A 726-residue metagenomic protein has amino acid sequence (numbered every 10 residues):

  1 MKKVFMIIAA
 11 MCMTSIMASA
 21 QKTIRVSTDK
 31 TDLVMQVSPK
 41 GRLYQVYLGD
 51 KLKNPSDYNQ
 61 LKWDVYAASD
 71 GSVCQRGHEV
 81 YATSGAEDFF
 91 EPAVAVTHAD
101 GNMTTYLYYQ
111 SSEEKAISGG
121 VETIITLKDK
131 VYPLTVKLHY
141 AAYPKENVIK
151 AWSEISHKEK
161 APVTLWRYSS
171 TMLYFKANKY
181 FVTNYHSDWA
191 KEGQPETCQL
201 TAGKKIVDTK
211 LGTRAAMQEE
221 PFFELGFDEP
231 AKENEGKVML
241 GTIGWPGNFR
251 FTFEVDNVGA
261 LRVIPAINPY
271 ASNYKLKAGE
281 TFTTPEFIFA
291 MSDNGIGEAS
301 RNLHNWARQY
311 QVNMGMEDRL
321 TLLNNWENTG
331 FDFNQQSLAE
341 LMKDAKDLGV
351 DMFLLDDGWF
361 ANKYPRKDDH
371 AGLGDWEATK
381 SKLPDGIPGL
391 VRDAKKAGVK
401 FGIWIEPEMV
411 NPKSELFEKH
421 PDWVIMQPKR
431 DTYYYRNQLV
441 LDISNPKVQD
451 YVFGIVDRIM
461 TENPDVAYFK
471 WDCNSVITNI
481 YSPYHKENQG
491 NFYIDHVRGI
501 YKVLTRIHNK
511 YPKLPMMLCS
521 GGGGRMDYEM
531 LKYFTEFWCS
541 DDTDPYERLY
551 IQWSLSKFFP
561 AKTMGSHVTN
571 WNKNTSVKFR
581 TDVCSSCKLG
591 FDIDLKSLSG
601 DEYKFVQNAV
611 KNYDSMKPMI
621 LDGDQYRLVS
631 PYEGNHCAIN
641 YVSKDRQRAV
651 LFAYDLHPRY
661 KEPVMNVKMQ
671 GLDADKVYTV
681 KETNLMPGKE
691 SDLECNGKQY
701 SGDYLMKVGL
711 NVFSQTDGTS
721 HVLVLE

Functional and structural regions predicted by a protein language model:
M1-Q21: Bacterial Sec-dependent N-terminal signal peptides
K22-M35, R42-E254, Y270, V677-E694: Polysaccharide-binding surfaces and accessory modules of carbohydrate-active proteins
K30, F223-L225, E233, S630-D673: Carbohydrate-binding surface patches
K30, N102-Y108, Y274-D293, G718-E726: Short Pro-Gly-centered flexible turn/kink motifs
Q75-G77, G85-L107, P230, E235-N248 (+6 more regions): Glycine-rich, aromatic-flanked loop segments that form ligand/cofactor-binding clefts across common enzyme folds
M314-G454, N463, A467-Y468: Aromatic-lined carbohydrate-binding/catalytic grooves of carbohydrate-active enzymes
P384-G386, E418-H420, V424-K578, K588-I593 (+1 more regions): Active-site neighborhood of glycoside hydrolase catalytic domains
H657-E726: C-terminal beta-sandwich/jelly-roll accessory domains of carbohydrate-active enzymes
